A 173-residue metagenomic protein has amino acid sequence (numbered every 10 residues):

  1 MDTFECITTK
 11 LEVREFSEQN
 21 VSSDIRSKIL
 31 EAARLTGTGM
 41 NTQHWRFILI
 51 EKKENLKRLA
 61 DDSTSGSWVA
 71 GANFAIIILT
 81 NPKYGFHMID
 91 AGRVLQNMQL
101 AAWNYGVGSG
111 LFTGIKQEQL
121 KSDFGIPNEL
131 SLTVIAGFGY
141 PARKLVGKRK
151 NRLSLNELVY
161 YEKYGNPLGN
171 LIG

Functional and structural regions predicted by a protein language model:
M1-G173: Acidic, surface-exposed loops and disordered segments
